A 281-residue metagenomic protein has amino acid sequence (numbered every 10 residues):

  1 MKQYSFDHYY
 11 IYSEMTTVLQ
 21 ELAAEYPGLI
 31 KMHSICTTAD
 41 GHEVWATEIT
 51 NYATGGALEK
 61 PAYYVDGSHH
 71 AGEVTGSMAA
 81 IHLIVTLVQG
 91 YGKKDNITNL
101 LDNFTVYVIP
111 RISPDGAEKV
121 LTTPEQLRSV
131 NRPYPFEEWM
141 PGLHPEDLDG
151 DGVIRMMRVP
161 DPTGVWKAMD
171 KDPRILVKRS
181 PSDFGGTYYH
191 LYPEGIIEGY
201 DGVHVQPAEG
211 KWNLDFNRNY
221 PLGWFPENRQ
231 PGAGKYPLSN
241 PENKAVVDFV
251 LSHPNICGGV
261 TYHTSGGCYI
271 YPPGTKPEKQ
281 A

Functional and structural regions predicted by a protein language model:
M1-A281: M14 metallocarboxypeptidase catalytic domain recognition
